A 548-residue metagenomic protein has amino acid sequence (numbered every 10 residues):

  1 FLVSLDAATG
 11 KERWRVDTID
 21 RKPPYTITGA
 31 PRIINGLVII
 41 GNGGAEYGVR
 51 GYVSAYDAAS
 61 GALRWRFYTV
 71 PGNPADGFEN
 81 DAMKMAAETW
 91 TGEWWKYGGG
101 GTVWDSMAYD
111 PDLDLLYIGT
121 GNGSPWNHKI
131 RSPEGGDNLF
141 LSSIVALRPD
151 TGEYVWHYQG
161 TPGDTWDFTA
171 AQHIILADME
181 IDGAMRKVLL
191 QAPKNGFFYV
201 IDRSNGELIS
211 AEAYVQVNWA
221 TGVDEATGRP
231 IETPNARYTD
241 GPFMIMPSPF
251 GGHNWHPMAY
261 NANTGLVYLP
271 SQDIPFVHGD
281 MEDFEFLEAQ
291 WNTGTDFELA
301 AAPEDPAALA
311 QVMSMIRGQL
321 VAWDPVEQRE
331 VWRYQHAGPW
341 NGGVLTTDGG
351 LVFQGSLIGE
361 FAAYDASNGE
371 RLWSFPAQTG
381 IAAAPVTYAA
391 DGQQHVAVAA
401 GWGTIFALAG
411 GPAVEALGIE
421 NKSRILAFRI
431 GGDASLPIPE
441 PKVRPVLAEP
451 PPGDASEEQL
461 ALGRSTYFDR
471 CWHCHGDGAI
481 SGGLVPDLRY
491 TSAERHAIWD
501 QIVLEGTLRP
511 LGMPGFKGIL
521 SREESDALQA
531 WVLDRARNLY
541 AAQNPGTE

Functional and structural regions predicted by a protein language model:
F1-L2, T26-R50, W95, G99-K129 (+8 more regions): Repeat-blade elements of multi-bladed beta-propeller folds
F1-V53, R64-W94, V103-W104: Asp-box/WD-like beta-propeller blade repeats and closely related beta-sheet repeat scaffolds
K11-D20, A62-V70, D76-Y97, G135 (+9 more regions): Aromatic (tryptophan-biased) beta-strands that constitute blades/sheets of beta-rich domains
G163-T165, A170-H173, A213-W219, M246-S248 (+3 more regions): Conserved blade-ending motifs and adjacent loop-strand segments that build the rim/top face of beta-propeller domains
V386-R444: Blade-level signature of beta-propeller repeat domains, shared across WD40, Kelch, NHL, RCC1 and BNR/Asp-box propellers
P441-T466, A542, E548: Electrostatic cytochrome c docking/interface patches
R464, G476-R509, P514-F516: Gly/Gly-Pro-rich "capping" loops immediately C-terminal to redox-active cysteine motifs in periplasmic/lumenal
K517-E548: C-terminal capping alpha-helices of c-type cytochrome domains
